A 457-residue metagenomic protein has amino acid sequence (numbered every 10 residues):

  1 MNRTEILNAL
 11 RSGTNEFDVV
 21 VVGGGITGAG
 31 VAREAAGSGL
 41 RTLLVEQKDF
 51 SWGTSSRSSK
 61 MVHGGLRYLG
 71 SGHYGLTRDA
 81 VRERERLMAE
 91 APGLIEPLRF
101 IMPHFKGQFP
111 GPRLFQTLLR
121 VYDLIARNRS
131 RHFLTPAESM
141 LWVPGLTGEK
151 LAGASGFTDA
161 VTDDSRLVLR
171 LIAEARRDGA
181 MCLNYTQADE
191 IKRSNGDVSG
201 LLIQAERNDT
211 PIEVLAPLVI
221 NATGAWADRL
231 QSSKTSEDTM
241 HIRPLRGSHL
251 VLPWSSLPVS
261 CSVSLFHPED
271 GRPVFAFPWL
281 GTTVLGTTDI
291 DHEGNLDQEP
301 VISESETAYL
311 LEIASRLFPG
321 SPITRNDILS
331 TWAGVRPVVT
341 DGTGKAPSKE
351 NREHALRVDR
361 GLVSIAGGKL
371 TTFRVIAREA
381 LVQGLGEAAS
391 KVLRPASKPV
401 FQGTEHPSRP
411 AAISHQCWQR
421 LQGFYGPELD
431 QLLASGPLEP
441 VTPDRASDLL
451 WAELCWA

Functional and structural regions predicted by a protein language model:
M1-V19, E34-G37: Extreme N-terminal leader/targeting segments of oxidoreductases
N15-F17, N208-L218: Core beta-strand elements of the Rossmann-like FAD/NAD(P) dinucleotide-binding domain in flavoenzyme oxidoreductases
E16, V20, K48, L94 (+11 more regions): C-terminal accessory subdomains/tails of enzymes that are appended
G28: N-terminal Rossmann-fold NAD(P) dinucleotide-binding loop
A36-R57: Glycine-rich FAD pyrophosphate-binding loop
K60-W142, V274: Dinucleotide-binding Rossmann-like beta1-alpha1 core, especially the glycine-rich loop that anchors the ADP
N184-S199: A conserved short coil-to-beta-strand element within the FAD-binding core of flavoproteins
L230-S248: Glycine-rich beta-alpha-beta "Rossmann" dinucleotide-binding loop(s) and their flanking helix/strand
